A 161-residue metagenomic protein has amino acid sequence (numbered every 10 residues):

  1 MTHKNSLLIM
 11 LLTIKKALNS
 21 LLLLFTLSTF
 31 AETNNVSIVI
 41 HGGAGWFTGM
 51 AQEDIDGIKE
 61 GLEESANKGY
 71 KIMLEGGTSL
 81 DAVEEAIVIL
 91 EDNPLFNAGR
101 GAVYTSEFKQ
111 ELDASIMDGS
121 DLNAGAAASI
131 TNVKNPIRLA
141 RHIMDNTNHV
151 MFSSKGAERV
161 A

Functional and structural regions predicted by a protein language model:
M1-N34: Bacterial Sec-dependent N-terminal signal peptides
E32-A161: Alpha/propeptide regions of enzymes that mature by internal proteolysis
